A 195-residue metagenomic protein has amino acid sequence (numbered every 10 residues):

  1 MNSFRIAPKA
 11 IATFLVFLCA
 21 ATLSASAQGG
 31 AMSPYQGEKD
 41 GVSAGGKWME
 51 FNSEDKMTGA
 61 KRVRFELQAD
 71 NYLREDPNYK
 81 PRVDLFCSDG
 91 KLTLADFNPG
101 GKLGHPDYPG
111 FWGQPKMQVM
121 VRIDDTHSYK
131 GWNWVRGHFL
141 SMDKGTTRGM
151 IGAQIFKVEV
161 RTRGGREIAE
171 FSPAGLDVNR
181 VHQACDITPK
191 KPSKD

Functional and structural regions predicted by a protein language model:
N2-L15: Bacterial N-terminal signal peptides that target proteins for export
F17-S26: C-terminal segment of classical bacterial N-terminal signal peptides
A27-D195: A generic "folded-domain core" signal
